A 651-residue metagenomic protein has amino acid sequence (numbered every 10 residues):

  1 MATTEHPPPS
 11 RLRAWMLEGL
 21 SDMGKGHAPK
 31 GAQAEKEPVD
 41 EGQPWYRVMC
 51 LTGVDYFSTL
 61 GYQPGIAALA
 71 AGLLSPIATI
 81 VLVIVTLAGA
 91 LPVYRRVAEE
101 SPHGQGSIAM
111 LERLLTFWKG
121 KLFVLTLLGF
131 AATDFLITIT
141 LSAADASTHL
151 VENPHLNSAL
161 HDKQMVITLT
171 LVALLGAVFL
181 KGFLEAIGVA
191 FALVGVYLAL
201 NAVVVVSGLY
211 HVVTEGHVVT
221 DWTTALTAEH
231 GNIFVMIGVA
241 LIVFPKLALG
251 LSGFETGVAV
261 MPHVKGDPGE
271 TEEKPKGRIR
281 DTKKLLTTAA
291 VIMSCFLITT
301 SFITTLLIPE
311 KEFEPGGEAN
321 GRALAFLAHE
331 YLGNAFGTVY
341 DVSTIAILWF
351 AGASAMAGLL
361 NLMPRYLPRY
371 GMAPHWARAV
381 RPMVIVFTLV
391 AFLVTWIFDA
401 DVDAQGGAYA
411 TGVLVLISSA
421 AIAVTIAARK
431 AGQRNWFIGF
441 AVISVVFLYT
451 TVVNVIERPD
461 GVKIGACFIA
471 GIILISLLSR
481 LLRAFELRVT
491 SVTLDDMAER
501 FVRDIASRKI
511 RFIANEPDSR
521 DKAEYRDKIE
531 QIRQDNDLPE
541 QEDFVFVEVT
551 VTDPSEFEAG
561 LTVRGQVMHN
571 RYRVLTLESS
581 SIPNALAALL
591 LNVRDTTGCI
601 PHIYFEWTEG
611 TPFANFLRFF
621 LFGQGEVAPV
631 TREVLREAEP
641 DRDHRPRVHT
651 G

Functional and structural regions predicted by a protein language model:
M1-P38, L487-G651: Cytosolic C-terminal regulatory domains/tails of membrane transporters and channels
M1-Y62, L111-R113, F117-L125: Membrane-interface "cap" regions at the ends of multi-pass membrane proteins
E37, V48, V97, S101-D134 (+4 more regions): Transmembrane-helix boundary/entry motifs in multi-pass membrane transporters
P64-R113, K119-L125, T140-V172, V196 (+1 more regions): Extracellular loop-to-transmembrane helix junctions
F117-K121, H161-T170, K265-F296, P364-D399 (+1 more regions): Loop-to-transmembrane helix boundary motifs in multi-pass membrane proteins
G195, A199-S252: Helix-loop-helix junctions that connect adjacent transmembrane segments in multi-pass membrane transporters
V206-V219, G269-P275, T287-A323: Extracellular/periplasmic helix-exit of transmembrane alpha-helices
T223-T224, P374-M383, I417-V462, A484-D504: C-terminal membrane-solvent junction of multi-pass transporters and transport-like membrane proteins
